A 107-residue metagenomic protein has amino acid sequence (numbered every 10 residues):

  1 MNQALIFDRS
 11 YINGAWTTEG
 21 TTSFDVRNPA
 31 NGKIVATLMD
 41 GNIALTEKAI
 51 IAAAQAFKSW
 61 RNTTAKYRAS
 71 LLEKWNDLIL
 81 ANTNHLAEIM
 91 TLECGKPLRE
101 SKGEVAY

Functional and structural regions predicted by a protein language model:
M1-T37, S70, K74: Terminal low-complexity tails and localization/encapsulation signals of metabolic enzymes
V35-Y107: Glycine-rich loop-to-alpha-helix module at the N-terminal edge of alpha/beta enzyme cores
